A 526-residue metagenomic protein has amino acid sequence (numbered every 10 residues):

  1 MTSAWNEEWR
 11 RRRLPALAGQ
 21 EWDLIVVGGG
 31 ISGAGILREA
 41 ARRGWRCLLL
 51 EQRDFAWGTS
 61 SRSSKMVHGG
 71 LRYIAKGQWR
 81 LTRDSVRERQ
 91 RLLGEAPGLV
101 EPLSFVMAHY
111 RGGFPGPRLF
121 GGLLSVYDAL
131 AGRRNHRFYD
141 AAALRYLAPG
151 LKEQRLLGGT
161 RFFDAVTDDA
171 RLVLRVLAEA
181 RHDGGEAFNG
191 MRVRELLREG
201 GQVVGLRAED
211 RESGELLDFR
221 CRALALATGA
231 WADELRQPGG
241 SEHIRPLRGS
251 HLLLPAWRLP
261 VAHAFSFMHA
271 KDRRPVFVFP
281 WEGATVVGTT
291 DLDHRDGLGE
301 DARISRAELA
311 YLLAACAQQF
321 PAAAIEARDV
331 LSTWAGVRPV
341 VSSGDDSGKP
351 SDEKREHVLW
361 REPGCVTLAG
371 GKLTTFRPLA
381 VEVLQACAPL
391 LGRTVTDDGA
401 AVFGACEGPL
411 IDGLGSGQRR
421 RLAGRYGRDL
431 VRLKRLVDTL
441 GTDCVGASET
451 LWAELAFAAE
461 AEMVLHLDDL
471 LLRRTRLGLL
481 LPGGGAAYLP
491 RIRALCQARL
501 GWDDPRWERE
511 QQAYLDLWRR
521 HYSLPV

Functional and structural regions predicted by a protein language model:
M1-L24, E39-R42: Extreme N-terminal leader/targeting segments of oxidoreductases
A4, H109-D183, F188, L196-Q202 (+2 more regions): Flavin (FAD/FMN) cofactor-binding and adjacent substrate-gating region of FAD-dependent oxidoreductase domains
Q20-W22, S213-A223: Core beta-strand elements of the Rossmann-like FAD/NAD(P) dinucleotide-binding domain in flavoenzyme oxidoreductases
G28-G30, Q52: Glycine-rich Rossmann-fold phosphate-binding loop(s) that bind the pyrophosphate of adenine dinucleotide cofactors
A41-S61: Glycine-rich FAD pyrophosphate-binding loop
K65-L147: Dinucleotide-binding Rossmann-like beta1-alpha1 core, especially the glycine-rich loop that anchors the ADP
R171, E179, S241-V286, L292-C496: C-terminal catalytic lobe of FAD-dependent flavoproteins
L226-G239: Flavin (primarily FAD) binding-site architecture
